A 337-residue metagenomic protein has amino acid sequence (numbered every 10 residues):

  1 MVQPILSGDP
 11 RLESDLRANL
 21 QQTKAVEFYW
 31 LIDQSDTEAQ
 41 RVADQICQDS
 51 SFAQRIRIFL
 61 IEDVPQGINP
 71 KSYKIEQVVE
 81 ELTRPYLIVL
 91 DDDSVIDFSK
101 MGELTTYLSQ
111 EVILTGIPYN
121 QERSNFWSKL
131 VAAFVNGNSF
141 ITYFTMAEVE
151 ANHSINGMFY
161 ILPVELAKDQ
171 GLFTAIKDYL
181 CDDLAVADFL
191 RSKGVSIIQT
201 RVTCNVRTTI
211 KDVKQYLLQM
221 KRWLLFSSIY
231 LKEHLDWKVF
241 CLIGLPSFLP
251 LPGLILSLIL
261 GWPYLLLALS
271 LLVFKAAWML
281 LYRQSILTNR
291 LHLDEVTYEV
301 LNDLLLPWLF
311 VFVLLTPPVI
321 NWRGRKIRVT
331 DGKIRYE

Functional and structural regions predicted by a protein language model:
M1-L16: N-proximal low-complexity "stem/linker" segments adjacent to membrane-targeting elements
D15-E27, Q34: Short, acidic, metal-binding catalytic loop of nucleotide-sugar glycosyltransferases
I32-I46, F52, E62-V64, S94-V95: A conserved acidic beta->alpha catalytic loop
D33, T83, L90-D93, I117: Active-site acidic Asp-centered loop
F52-A53, I58-K74, V78-E80, L104-Q170 (+3 more regions): Long helical/loop segments within the catalytic core of UDP-sugar-dependent glycosyltransferases, especially the large
D91-Y107: Acidic donor-binding/catalytic loop of UDP-sugar-dependent glycosyltransferases, especially processive GT2
I113-S139, E165-K168, F173-W237: Catalytic donor/gating beta->alpha subdomain of glycosyltransferases that bind UDP-sugars
L242-V319: Membrane-embedded multi-pass helical conduit in multi-pass membrane proteins, especially envelope-biosynthetic
